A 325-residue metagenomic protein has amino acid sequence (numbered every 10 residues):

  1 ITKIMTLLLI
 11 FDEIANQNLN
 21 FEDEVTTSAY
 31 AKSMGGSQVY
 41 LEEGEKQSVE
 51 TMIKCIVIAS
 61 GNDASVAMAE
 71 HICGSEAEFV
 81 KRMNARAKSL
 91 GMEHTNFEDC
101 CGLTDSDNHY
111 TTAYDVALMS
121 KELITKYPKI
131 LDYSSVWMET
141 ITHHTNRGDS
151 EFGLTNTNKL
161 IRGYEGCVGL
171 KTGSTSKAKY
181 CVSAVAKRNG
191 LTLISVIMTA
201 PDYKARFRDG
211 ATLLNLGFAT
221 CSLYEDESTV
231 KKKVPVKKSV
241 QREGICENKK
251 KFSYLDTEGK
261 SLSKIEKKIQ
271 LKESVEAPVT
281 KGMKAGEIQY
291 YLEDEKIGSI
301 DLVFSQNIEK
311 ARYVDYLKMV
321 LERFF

Functional and structural regions predicted by a protein language model:
I1-T125: Active-site-adjacent loops and short helices of periplasmic peptidoglycan-processing enzymes
M92-N96, D107-F325: Domain-terminus/edge residues, biased toward the C-terminal soluble/receptor-binding domains of extracytoplasmic
